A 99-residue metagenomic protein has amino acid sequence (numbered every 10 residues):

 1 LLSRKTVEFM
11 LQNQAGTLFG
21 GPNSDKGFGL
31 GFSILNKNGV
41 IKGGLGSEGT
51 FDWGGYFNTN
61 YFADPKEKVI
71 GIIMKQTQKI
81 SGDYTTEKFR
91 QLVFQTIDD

Functional and structural regions predicted by a protein language model:
L1-D99: Catalytic loop of the DD-peptidase/beta-lactamase superfamily, centered on the K-T-G motif and neighboring
